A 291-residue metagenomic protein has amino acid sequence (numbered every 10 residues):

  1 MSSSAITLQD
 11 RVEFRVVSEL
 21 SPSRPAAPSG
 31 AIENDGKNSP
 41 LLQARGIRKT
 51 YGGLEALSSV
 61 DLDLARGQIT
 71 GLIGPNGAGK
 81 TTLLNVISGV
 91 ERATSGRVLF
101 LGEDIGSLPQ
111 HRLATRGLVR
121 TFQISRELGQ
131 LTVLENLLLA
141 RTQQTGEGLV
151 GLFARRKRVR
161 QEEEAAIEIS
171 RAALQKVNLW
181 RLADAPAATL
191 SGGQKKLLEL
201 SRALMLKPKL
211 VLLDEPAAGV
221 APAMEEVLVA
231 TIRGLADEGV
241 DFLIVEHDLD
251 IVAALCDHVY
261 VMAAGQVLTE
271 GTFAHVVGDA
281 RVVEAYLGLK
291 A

Functional and structural regions predicted by a protein language model:
I73-P75: The feature captures the beta-strand-to-loop junction immediately N-terminal to the Walker
S88: Helix-to-loop junction immediately C-terminal to a conserved catalytic motif
G96-E103, T115-R116: Conserved ABC transporter NBD signature motif
L149-L182, A230-R233: Conserved ABC ATPase "signature" region
K207: Conserved catalytic motifs of ABC-family nucleotide-binding domains
V211-E215: Catalytic Walker B motif of ABC-type/P-loop ATPase nucleotide-binding domains
